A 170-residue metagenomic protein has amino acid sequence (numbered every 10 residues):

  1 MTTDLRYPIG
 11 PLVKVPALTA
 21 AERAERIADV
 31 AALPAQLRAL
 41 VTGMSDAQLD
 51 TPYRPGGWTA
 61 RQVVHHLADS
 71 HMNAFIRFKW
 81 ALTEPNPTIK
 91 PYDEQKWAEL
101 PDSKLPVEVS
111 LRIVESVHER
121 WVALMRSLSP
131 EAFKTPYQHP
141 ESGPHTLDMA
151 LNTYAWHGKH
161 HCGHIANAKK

Functional and structural regions predicted by a protein language model:
M1-A32: Terminal targeting/low-complexity segments that flank the catalytic cores of oxidoreductases
M1-V13, D50-Q95, E119-V122, P130 (+1 more regions): Short, contiguous alpha-helical
P16-A21, V30-P34, I76-W80, S116-H118: Short low-complexity stretches enriched in small and charged residues
A17-A28, E84, K104-R112, M149: Solvent-exposed interaction patches of small proteins and small membrane subunits
L18-A21, M44, W58, L105 (+2 more regions): Short coil/turn linker and secondary-structure boundary residues
A28-L40, W97-K134: Acidic/histidine-rich alpha-helical segments that form the ligand environment of transition-metal centers
V30-W58: A glycine-rich, hydrophobic loop/mini-helix early in the fold
